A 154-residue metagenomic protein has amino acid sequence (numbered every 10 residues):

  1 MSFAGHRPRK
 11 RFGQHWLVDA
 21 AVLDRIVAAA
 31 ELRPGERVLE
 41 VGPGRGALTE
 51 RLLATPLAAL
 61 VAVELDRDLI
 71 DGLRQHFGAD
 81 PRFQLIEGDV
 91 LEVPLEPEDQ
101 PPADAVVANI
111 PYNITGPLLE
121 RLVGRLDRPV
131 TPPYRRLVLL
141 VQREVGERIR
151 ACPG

Functional and structural regions predicted by a protein language model:
M1-G154: Catalytic cores of RNA-modifying enzymes
